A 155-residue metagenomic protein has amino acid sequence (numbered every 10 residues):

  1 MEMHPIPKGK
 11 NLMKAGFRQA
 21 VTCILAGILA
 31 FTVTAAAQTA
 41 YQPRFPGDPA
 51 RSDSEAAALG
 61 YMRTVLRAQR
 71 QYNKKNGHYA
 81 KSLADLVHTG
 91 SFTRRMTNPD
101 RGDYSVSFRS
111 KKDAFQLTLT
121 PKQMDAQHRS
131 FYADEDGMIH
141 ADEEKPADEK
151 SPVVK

Functional and structural regions predicted by a protein language model:
M1-M3: Methionine residue identity
K8-I24: Bacterial N-terminal signal peptides that target proteins for export
T22-T32: Bacterial N-terminal signal peptides
V33-A37: Sec/Tat signal peptide C-region and signal peptidase I cleavage site
T39-D53, T64-Q127, A133-D136, E143 (+1 more regions): Extracellular/periplasmic head regions of type IV pilus-like filament subunits
L59: Conserved catalytic core of two-component sensor histidine kinases
